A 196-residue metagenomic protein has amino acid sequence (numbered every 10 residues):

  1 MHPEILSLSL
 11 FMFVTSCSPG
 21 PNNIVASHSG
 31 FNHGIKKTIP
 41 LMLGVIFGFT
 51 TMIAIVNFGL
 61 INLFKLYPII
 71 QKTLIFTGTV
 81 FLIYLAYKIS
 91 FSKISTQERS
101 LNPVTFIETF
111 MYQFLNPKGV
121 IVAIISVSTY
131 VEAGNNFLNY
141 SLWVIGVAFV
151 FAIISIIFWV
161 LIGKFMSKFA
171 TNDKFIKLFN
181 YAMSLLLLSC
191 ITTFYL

Functional and structural regions predicted by a protein language model:
H2-K65, I69-K72, I125-V144: Juxtamembrane transmembrane-helix termini in multi-pass membrane transport proteins
F13, C17, T50-T51, Y87 (+3 more regions): Hydrophobic/aromatic residues within the transmembrane alpha-helices of Major Facilitator Superfamily
G44-G48, F110-I121, N180-M183: Select subsegments of transmembrane alpha-helices in polytopic membrane proteins, especially boundary-proximal
I53-N57, L115-V127, L185-L196: Hydrophobic alpha-helical transmembrane segments in multi-pass integral membrane proteins
K65-I94, A152-S155, W159-I162, S167-L196: Selective transmembrane alpha-helices of multi-pass membrane proteins
F91-V104: Flexible cytoplasmic inter-helical loops of multi-pass small-molecule transporters
